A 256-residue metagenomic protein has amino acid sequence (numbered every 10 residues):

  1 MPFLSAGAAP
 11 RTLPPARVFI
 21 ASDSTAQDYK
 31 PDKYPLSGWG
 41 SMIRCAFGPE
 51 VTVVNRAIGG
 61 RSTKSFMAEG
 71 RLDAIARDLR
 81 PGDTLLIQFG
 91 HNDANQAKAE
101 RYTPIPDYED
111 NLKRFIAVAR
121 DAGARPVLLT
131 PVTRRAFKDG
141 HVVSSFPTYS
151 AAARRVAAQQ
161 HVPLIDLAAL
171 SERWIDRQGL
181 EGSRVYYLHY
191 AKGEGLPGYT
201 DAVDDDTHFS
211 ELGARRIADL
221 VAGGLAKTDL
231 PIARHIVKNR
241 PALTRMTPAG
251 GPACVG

Functional and structural regions predicted by a protein language model:
M1-P10: N-terminal twin-arginine translocation
A9-A57, D73-L85: Serine-esterase "nucleophile elbow" of acetyl-processing enzymes
P14, A242-L243: N-terminal pre-domain segments of enzymes
A26-Q27, G60-S62, T133: Short histidine/acidic/glycine/proline-rich micro-motifs that form metal- and phosphate-coordinating active-site loops
I58-T63, N239-A242: Acidic helix-start/capping segments at beta-turn-to-alpha-helix junctions
S62-G70: Structural motif
G70-K238, M246, G250-V255: Alpha-helical cap/lid subdomain in secreted, periplasmic, or secretory-pathway luminal O-acyl-processing enzymes
